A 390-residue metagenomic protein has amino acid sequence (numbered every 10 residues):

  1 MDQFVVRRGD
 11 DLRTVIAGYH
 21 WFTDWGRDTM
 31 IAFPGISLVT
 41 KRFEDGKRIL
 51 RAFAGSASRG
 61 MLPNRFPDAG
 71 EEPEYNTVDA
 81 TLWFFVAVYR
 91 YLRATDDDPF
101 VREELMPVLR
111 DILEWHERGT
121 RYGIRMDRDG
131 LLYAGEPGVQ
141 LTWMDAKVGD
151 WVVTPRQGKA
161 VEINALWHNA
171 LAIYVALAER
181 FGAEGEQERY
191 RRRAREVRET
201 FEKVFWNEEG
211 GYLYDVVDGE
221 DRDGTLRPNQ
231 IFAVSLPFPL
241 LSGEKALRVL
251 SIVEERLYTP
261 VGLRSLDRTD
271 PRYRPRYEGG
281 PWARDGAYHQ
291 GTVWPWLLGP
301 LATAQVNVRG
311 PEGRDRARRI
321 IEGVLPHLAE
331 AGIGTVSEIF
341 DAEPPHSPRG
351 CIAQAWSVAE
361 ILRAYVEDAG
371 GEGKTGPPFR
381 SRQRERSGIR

Functional and structural regions predicted by a protein language model:
M1-R390: Acidic, mature catalytic/reactive cores of soluble proteins
